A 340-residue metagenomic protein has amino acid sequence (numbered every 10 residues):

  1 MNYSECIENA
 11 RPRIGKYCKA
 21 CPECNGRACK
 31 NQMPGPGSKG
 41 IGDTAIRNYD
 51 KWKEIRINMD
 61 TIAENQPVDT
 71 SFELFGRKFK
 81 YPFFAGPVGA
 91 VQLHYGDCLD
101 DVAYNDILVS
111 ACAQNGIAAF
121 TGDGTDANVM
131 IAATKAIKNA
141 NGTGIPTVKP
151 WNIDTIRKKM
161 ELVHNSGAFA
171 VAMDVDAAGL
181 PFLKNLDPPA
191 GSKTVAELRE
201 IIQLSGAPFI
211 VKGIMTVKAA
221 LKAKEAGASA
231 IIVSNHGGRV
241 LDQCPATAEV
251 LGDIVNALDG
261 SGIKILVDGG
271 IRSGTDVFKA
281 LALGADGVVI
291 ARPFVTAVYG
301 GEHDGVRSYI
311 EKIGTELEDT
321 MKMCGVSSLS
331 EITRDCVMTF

Functional and structural regions predicted by a protein language model:
M1-R27, A219, G238-G260, I271-R272 (+1 more regions): Conserved active-site-proximal phosphate/metal-binding subdomains
N2-K80, I332: An N-cap/entry alpha-helix motif that binds or orients negatively charged groups
G37-I41, A45, D101, N105 (+6 more regions): Generic structural signal for well-ordered, non-membrane alpha-helical segments in soluble metabolic enzymes
T44-M130: N-terminal functional module of multi-domain proteins
Y49-M59, C112, G116, H164-G167 (+4 more regions): Structural signal for hydrophobic packing residues in well-ordered secondary-structure cores of soluble enzyme domains
Y95, T121-G122, G144-W151, L183-P189: Flexible, glycine/proline-enriched loop segments at strand-loop-helix junctions that form or flank small-ligand binding
V109-S110, K138-N139, W151-V267, G274-A297 (+1 more regions): Alpha/beta enzyme core
A118, V129-T155: Long, hydrophobic, well-ordered secondary-structure blocks that form the structural core and pocket-lining surfaces
